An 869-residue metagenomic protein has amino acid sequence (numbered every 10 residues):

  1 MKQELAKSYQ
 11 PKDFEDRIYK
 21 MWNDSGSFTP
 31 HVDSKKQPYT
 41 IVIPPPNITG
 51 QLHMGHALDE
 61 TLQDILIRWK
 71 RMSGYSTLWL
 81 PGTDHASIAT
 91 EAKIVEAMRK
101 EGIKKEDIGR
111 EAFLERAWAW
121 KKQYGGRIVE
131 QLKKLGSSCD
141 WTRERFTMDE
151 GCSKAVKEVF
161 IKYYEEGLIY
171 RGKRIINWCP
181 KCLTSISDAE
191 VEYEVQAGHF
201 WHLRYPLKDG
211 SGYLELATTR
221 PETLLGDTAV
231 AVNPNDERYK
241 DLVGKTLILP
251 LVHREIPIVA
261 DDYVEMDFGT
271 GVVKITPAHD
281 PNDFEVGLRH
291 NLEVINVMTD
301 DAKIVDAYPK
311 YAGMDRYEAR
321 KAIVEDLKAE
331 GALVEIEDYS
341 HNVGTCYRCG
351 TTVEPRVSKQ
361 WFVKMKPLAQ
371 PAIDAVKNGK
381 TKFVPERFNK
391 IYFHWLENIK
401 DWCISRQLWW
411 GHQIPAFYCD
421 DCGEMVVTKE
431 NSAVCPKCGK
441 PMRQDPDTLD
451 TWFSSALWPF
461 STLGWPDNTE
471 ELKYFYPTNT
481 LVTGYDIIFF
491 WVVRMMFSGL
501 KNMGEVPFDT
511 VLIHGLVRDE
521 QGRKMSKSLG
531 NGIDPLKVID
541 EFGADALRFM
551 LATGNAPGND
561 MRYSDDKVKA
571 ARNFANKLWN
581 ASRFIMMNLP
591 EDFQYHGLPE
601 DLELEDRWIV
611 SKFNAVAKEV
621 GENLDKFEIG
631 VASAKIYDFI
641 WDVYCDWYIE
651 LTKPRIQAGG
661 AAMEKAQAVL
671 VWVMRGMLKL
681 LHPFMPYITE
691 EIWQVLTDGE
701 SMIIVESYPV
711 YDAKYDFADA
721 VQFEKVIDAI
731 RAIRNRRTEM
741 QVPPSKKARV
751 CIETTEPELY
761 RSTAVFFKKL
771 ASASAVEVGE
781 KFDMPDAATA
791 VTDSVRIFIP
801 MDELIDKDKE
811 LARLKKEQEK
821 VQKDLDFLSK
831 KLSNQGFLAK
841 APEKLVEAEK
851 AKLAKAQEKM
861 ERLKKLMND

Functional and structural regions predicted by a protein language model:
M1-M54, T77, V334, Y347 (+1 more regions): Non-catalytic terminal extensions that flank enzyme cores
Q3, S8, R17, M21-S25 (+12 more regions): Residue patterns forming the tRNA-binding/recognition surfaces of aminoacyl-tRNA synthetases and related DALR
D33-I94, T147, V156, L216-T219 (+6 more regions): N-terminal catalytic cores of NTP/NDP-binding nucleotidyl/phosphoryl-transfer enzymes
S34-K36, P44-P45, L78-E91, E144-C152 (+4 more regions): Short, solvent-exposed turn/loop segments enriched in Gly/Ser/Thr/Pro and often Arg
A57-I65, L214-P250, V273-D280, H290-N296 (+2 more regions): Extended active-site and interfacial segments that coordinate phosphate-rich ligands in large catalytic machineries
R68-S76, A97-R110, E130, K134-C139 (+18 more regions): Secondary-structure transition/capping motifs at alpha-helix termini and the adjoining loop/turn into the next element
H202, H394-F453, L457, K501-A544 (+1 more regions): Feature 926 captures the class I aminoacyl-tRNA synthetase adenylation module centered on the KMSKS loop
L216-V232, R348, E354, I414 (+3 more regions): Conserved phosphate/anionic-ligand binding catalytic regions in large, soluble enzymes, centered on
